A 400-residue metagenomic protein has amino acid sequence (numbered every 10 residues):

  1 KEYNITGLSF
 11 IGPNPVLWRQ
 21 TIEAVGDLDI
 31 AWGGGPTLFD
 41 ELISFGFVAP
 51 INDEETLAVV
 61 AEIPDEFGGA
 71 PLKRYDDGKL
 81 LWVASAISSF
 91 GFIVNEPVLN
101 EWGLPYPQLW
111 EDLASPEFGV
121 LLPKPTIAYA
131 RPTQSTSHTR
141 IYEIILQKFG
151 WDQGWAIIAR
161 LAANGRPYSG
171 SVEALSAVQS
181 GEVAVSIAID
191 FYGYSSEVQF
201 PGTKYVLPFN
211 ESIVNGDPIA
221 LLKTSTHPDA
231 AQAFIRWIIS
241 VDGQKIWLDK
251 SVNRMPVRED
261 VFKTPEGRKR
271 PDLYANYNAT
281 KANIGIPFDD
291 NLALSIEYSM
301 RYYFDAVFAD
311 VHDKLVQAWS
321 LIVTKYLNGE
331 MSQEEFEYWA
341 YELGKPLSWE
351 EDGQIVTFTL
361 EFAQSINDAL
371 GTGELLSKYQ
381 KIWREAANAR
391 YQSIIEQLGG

Functional and structural regions predicted by a protein language model:
K1-D40, L175: Early extracytoplasmic/lumenal segment of secretory-pathway proteins
G12-P15, Q20, I144-V206: Ligand-binding pocket segment of bilobal, Venus flytrap-like solute-binding proteins
W18-W32, P36, V48-E96: A structural signal for short loop-to-beta-strand junctions that line the ligand-binding cleft of periplasmic/secreted
L42-I51, G78, S196-P208: Ligand-binding "clamshell"
A61, D65-E66, I157-L161, Q199-K223: Periplasmic-binding protein-like
I93-V98, V214-P228, I246-W247: A bilobed periplasmic-binding-protein/Venus flytrap-type ligand-binding module shared by bacterial periplasmic
L222-N291: Mature extracytoplasmic/periplasmic domains
I322-G400: C-terminal non-catalytic accessory extensions
